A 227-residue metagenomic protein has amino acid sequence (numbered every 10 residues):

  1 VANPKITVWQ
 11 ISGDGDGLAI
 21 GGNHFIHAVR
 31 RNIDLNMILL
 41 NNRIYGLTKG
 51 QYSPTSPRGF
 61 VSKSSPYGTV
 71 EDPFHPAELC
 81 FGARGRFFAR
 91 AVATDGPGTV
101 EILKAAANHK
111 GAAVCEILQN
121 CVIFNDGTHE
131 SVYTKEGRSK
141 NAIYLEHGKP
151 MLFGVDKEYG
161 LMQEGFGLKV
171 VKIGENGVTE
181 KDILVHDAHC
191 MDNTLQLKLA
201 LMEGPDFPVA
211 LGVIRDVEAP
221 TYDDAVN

Functional and structural regions predicted by a protein language model:
V1-G46, V100-E101: Thiamine diphosphate
A2-K5, S53-A106: Conserved thiamine diphosphate
T7-W9, D34-I38, E78, R86-A89 (+2 more regions): Structural motif
S12-G15, G21-G22, L40-N42, A83 (+3 more regions): Fold-independent oxyanion-binding glycine-rich loops and adjacent beta-strand/coil segments at enzyme active sites
L18, Y45-G46, P97, C121-N125 (+1 more regions): Flexible loop/turn segments at secondary-structure boundaries
I20-H24, R30, L47-S53, N125-E130 (+1 more regions): Short acidic, glycine/serine/threonine-rich loops at helix termini
R86-Y144: ATP/pyrophosphate-binding catalytic subdomain of soluble kinases
I123-N227: Flexible, low-complexity linker and terminal segments
